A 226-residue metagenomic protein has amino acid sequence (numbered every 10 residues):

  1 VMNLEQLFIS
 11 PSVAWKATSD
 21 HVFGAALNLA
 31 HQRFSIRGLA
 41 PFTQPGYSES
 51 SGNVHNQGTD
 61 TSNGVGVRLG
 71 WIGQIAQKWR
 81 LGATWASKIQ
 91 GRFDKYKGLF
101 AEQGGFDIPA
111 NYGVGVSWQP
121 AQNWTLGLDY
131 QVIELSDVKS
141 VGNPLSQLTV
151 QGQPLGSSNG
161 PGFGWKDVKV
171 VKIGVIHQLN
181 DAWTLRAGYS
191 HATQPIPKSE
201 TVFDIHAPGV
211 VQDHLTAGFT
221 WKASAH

Functional and structural regions predicted by a protein language model:
V1-H226: Outer-membrane beta-barrel porins/channels
